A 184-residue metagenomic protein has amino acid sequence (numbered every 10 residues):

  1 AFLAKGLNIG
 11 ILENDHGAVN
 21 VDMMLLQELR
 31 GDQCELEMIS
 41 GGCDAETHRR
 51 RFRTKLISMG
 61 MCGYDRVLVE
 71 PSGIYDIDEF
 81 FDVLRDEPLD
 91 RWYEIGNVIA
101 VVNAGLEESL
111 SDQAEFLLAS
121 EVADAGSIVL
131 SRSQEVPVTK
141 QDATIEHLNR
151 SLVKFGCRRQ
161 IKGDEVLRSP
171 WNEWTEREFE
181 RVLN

Functional and structural regions predicted by a protein language model:
A1-S111: Nucleotide-state-sensitive switch-loop elements of NTP-binding domains
G6, A125-G126: Short, well-ordered alpha-helix to beta-strand connector turns
M61, A119-V122: A short, aliphatic-rich alpha-helical micro-motif
P71, R132-S133: Walker B catalytic acidic pair
R85-Y93, L118-S120, N149-K154: A short alpha->loop->secondary-structure connector
N97, G126-S127: Well-ordered beta-strand positions
Q113-L117: Charged helix-capping and loop-helix junction motifs
S127, E135-N184: C-terminal accessory "lid"/substrate-recognition subdomains
